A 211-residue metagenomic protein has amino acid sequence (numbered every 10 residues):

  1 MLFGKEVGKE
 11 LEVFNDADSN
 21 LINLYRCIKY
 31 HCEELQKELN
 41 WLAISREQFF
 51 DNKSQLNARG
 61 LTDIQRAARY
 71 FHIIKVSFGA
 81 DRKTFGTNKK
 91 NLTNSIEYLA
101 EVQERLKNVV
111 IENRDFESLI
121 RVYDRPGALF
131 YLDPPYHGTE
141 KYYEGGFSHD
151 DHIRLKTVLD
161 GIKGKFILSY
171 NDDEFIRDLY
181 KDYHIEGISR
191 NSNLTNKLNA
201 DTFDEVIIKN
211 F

Functional and structural regions predicted by a protein language model:
M1-E10: Conserved SAM-binding loop of SAM-dependent methyltransferases across substrates and taxa, primarily the Class I
E10, E104-V109, K181-Y183: A short helix-to-beta-strand connector/capping loop
L11-D16: Conserved SAM-binding motif I beta-strand of class I
S19-N20, K29-Y142, T157, G161 (+2 more regions): SAM-dependent nucleic-acid methyltransferase catalytic core
Y25: Conserved SAM-binding loop
Y143-F147: Short, contiguous acidic/charged loop-to-helix segments that flank catalytic cores in large enzymes
S148-F211: Long, positively charged, glycine-interspersed low-complexity recognition regions
